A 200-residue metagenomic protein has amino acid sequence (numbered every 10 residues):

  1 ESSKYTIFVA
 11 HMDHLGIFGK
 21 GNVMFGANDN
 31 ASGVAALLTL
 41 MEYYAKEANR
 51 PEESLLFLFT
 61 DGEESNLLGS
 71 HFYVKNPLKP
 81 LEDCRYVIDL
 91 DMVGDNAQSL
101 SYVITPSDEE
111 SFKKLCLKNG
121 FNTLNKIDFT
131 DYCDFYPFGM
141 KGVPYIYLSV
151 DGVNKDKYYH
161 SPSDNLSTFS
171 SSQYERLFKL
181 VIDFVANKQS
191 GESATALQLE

Functional and structural regions predicted by a protein language model:
E1, G26-N30, S170-Y174: Aromatic-acidic/polar surface patches that form glycan- and anion
E1-F18: Acidic/His- and Gly-rich active-site-bordering loop/insert found across diverse amide/peptide-bond hydrolases
Y5-V9, L56-F59, C84-L90, P137 (+3 more regions): Structural recognition of the beta-strand scaffold that forms the well-ordered cores of secreted hydrolase catalytic
H11-H14, H71, H160: Histidine (H) residue identity feature
M12, D61-E63, D151: Residue-level signal for short, function-critical loop segments
G16-K113, I127, D131, F135: Acidic/histidine-rich catalytic neighborhood of metal-dependent amide-processing enzymes
D95-E200: Active-site-adjacent substrate-binding region of metalloamidase/peptidase-like peptide-processing proteins
